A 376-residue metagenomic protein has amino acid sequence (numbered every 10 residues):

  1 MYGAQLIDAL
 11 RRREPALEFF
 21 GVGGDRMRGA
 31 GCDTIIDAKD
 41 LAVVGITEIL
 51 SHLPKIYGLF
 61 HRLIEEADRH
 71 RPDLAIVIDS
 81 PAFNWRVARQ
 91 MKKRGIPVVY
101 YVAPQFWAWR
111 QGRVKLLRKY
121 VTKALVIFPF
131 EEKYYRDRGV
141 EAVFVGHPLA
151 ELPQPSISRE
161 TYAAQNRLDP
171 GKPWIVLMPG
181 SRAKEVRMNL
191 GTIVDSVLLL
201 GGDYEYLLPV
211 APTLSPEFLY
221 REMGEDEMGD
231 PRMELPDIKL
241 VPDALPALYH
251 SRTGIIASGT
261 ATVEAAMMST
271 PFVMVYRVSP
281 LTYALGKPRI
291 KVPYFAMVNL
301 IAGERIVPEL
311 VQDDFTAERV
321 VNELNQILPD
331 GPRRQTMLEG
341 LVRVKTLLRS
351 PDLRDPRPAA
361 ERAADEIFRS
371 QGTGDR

Functional and structural regions predicted by a protein language model:
M1-R376: Nucleotide-activated sugar donor-binding and catalytic core shared by glycosyltransferases and related lipid-linked
